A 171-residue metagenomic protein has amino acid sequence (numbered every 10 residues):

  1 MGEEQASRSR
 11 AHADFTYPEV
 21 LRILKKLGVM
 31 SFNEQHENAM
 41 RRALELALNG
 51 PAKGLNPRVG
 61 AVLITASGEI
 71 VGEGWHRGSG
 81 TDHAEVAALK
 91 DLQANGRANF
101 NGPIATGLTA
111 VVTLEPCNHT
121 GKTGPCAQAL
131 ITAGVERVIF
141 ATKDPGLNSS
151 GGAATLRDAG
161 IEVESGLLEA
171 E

Functional and structural regions predicted by a protein language model:
A6-R8: Short linear segments in intrinsically disordered or otherwise low-structure-confidence regions
Y17-A52, A66, F100-G102, T106 (+1 more regions): Zinc-dependent deaminase
L55-V59, D82, T106: Short, basic and Ser/Thr-rich N-terminal targeting/leader segments
V59-T65: Short beta-strand scaffold segments in enzyme catalytic cores
A61, I70-D91: N-terminal beta-alpha supersecondary unit
L89-T120: Mobile, glycine- and charge-enriched loop segments and immediately flanking short secondary-structure elements within
